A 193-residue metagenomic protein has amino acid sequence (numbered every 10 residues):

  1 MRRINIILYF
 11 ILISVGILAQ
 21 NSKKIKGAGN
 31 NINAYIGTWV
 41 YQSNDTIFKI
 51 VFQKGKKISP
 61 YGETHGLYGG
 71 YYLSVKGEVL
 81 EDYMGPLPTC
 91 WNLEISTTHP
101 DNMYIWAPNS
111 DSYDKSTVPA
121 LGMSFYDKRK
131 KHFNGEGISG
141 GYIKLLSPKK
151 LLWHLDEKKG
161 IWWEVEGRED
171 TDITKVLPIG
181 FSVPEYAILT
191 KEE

Functional and structural regions predicted by a protein language model:
M1, I32, L155-D156: Intrinsically disordered, low-complexity regions enriched in Ser/Pro/Gly/Gln/His and often acidic
M1-K23: Bacterial Sec-dependent N-terminal signal peptides
K23-V40: N-terminal helix-cap/turn-to-beta initiation motif at the start of protein domains
I36, I47, G66-Y68, K150 (+1 more regions): Extracellular structured ligand-interaction cores
V40-Q42, K144: Well-ordered beta-strand positions
Y41, G69, L152-L155: Short hydrophobic/aromatic-rich beta-strand segments that constitute the beta-sheet cores of beta-sandwich/beta-barrel
D45-E136: Structured domain cores in non-transmembrane regions
T117-E193: Glycine-rich, aromatic-bearing surface loops/beta-hairpins
